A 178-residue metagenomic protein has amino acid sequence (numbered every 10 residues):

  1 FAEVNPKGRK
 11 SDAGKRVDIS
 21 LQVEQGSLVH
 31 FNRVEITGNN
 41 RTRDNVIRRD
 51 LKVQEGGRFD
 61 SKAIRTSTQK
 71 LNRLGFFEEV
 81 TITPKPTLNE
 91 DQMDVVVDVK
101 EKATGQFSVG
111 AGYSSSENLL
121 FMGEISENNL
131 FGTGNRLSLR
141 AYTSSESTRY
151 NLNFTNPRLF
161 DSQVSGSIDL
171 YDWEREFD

Functional and structural regions predicted by a protein language model:
A2-E3: Extracytoplasmic and endomembrane cell-envelope/extracellular-matrix remodeling and assembly machinery
P6-S61, P86-L119, S162: Periplasmic POTRA and POTRA-like interaction domains that precede and scaffold membrane channels/assemblies
D60-D178: Gram-negative/organellar outer-membrane beta-barrel architecture
